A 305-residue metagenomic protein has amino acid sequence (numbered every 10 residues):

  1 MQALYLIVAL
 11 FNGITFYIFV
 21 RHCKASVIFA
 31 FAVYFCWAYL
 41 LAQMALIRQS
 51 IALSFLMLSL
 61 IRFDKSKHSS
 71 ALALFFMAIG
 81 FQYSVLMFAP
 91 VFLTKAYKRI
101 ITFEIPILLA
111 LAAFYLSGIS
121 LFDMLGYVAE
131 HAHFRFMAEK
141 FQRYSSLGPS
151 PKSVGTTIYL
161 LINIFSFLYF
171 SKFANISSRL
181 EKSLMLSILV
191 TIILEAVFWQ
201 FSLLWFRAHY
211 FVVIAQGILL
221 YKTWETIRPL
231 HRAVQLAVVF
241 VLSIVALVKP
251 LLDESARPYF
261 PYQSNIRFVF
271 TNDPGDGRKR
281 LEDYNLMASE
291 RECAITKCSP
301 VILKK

Functional and structural regions predicted by a protein language model:
M1-I14: Loop-to-helix entry region of an early transmembrane alpha helix in multi-pass inner-membrane enzymes
F16-W37: Transmembrane-helix signature of polytopic, membrane-embedded enzymes that assemble or transfer cell-envelope glycans
Y39, S70-T94, I192, A196: Membrane-interface alpha helices of multi-pass inner-membrane proteins
M44-S50: Short acidic/glycine- and proline-prone juxtamembrane loop motifs at membrane-interface regions of multi-pass membrane
L56-S70: Membrane-interface transmembrane helices that cradle and orient dolichyl/undecaprenyl
F92, A96-Y210, E254-D276: Alpha-helical transmembrane segments and terminal signal-anchor/GPI-anchor hydrophobic tails, characterized by long
R228-V248: Signature aromatic-anchored transmembrane alpha helix within multi-pass, membrane-resident enzymes that catalyze glycan
A256-K305: Membrane-interface segments at or immediately adjacent to transmembrane helices that form the boundary between
